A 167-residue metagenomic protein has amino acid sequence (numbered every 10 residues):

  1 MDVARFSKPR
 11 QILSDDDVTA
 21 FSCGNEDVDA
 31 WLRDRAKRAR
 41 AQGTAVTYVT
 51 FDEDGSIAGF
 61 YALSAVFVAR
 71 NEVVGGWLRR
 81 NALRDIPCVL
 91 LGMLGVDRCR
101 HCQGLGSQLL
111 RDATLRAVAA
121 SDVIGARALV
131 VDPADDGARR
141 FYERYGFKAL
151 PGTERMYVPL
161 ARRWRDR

Functional and structural regions predicted by a protein language model:
M1-R38, Q42, D54: Short amphipathic alpha-helix that is part of the acyltransferase structural core
G43-A65, E72: Conserved beta-hairpin
Y48-D52, L91, A128-P133: Extended hydrophobic secondary-structure segments that form protein cores and membrane-embedded regions
F60-M93: Conserved acyl-donor/pantetheine-binding loop and adjacent beta-alpha core of acyl/acetyltransferases and related
G92-C102: A short, internal acetyl-CoA/4′-phosphopantetheine-binding micro-motif in the GNAT/acyltransferase core
C102-R116: Conserved acetyl-CoA-binding loop-helix of GNAT-fold acetyltransferases
L110, D135-A138, E154-A161: Short glycine/proline-centered loop/turn elements that form peptide/ligand docking sites
V118-A119, I124-G125, V130-G152: Conserved active-site alpha-helix within GNAT-family acetyltransferase domains
